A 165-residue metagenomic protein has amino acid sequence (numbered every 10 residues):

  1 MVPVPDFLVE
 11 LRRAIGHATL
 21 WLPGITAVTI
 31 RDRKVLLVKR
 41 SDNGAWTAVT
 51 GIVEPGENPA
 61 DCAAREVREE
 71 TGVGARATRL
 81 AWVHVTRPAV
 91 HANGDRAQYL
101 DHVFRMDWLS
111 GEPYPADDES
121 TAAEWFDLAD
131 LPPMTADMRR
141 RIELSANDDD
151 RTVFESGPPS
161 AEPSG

Functional and structural regions predicted by a protein language model:
M1-T26: Acidic, metal-coordinating catalytic segment for phosphate/diphosphate chemistry, firing primarily on the Nudix
P3, P88-H91, E162: Short, charged, surface-exposed hinge/linker loops at domain edges that act as mobile lids or interdomain connectors
L22, I30, S41-N43, A48 (+2 more regions): Short connector loops at helix/strand junctions that flank enzyme active sites, especially segments positioning acidic
T26-V28, K34-L36, V103-R105: Residues embedded in well-ordered beta-strands
I30-E69, G165: Conserved Nudix-box catalytic region and its N-terminal flanking loop in Nudix hydrolases and closely related
V53-A77, H84-R141: Unchanged
L144-G165: Charged phosphate-binding loop/patch that engages nucleotide di/tri-phosphates or the phosphate backbone of nucleic
